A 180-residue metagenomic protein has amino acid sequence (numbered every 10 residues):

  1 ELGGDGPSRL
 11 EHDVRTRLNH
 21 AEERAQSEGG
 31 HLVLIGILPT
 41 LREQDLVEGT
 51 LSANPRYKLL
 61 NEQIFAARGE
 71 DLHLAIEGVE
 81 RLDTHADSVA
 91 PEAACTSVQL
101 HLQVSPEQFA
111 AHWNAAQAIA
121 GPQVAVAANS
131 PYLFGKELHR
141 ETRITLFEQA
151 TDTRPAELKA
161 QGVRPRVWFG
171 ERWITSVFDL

Functional and structural regions predicted by a protein language model:
E1-L180: Phosphate/nucleotide-binding catalytic core
